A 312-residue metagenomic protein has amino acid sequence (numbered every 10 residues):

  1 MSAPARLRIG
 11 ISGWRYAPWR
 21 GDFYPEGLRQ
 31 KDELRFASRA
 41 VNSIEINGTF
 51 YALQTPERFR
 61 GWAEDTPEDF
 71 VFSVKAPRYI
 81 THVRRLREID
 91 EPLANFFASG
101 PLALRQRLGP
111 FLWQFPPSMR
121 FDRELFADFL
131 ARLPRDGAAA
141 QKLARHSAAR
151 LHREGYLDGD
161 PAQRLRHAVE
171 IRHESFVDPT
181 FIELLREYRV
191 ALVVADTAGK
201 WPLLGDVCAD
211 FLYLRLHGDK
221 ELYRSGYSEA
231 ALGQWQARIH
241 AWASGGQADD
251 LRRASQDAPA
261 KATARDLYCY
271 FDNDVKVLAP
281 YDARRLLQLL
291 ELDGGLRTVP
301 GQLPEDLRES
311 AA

Functional and structural regions predicted by a protein language model:
M1-A312: Residues lining hydrophobic/aromatic ligand-binding pockets adjacent to catalytic sites
